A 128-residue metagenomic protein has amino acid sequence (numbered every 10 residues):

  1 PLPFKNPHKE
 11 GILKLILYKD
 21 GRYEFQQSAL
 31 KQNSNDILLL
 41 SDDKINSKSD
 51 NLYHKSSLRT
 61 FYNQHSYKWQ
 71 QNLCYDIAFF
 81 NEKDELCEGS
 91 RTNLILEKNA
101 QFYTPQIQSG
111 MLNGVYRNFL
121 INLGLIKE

Functional and structural regions predicted by a protein language model:
P1-I12, I16-E128: Helix-start/capping segments and mature chain N-termini
